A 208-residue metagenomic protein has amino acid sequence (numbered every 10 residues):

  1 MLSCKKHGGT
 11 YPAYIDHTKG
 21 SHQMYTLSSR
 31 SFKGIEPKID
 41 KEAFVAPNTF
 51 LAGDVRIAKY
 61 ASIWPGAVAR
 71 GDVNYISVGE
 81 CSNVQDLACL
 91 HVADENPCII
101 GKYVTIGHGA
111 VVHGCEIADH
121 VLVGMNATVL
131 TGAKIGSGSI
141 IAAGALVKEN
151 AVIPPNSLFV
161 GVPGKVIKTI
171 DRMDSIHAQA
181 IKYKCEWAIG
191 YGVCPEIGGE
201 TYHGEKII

Functional and structural regions predicted by a protein language model:
C4, H17-K38, D72, E80 (+3 more regions): Glycine-rich hexapeptide-repeat left-handed beta-helix
H7: Cationic, low-complexity basic patches in intrinsically disordered or flexible, solvent-exposed regions
T10-A13, T18: Ala/Thr-enriched low-complexity intrinsically disordered regions
G34, K38-N83, L87-V92: A positional/architectural concept
